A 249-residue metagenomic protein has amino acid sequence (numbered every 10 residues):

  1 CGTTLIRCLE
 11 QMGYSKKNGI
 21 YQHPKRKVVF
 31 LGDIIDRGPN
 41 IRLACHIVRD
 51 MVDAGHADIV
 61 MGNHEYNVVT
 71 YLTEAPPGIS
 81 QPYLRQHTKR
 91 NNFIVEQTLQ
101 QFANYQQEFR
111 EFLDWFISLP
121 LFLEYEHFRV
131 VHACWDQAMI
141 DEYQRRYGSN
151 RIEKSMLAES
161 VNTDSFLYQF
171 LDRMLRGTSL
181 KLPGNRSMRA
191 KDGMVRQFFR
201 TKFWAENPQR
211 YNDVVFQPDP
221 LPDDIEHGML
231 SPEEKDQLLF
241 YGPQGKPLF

Functional and structural regions predicted by a protein language model:
C1-I47: N-terminal active-site segment of His-dependent metallophosphoesterases
I6, V131-C134, L248-F249: Histidine-centered catalytic micro-motifs
G13, G55, A103, Y147-G148 (+3 more regions): Short, flexible coil/linker elements and helix-boundary hinge sites characteristic of intrinsically disordered
K17-Q22, L123, Q237-L238: Short acidic low-complexity segments
K25, G38-C45, D50-K181: Active-site neighborhood of divalent metal-dependent phosphoester bond hydrolases
F30-I35, R90-N104, V214-D224: Short, basic, glycine/proline-bearing loop/turn elements
E159-F249: Alpha/beta-hydrolase fold catalytic core
